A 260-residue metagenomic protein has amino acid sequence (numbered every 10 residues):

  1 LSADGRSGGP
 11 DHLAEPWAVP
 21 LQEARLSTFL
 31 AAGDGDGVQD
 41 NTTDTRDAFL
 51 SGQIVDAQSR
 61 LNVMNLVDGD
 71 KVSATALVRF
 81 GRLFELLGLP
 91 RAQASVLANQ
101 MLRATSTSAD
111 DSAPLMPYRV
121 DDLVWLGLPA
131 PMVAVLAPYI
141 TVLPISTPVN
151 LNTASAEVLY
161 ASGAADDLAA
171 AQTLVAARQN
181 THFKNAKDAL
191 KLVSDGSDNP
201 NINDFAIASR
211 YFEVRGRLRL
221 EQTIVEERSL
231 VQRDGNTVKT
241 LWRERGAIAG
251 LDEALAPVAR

Functional and structural regions predicted by a protein language model:
L1-R260: Compositionally biased linear targeting/interaction segments
